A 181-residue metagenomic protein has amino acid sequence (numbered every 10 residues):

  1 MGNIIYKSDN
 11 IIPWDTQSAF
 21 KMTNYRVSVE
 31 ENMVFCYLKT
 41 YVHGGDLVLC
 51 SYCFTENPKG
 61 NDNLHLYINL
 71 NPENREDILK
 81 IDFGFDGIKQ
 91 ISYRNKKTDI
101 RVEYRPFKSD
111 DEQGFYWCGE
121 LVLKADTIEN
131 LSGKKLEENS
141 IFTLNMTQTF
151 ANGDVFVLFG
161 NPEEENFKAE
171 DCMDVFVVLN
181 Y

Functional and structural regions predicted by a protein language model:
M1-F20, Y67-G84, L131-Y181: Acidic/polar low-complexity flexible segments
Y25-V27, F35-K39, V102-E112: Beta-strand-rich interaction surfaces with strong enrichment in secreted/lumenal proteins
N32-V34, R75: Residues that act as N-cap/strand-start positions at coil-to-secondary-structure junctions
C36, G45-T55, W117-L123: Short, well-ordered beta-strand segments enriched in hydrophobic/aromatic residues
C53-T55, L70, A125, Q148: Short beta-strand segments enriched in hydrophobic/aromatic residues within well-folded beta-rich domains
E56-N61, E129-L136: A short beta-turn/strand-edge loop motif at beta-sheet boundaries
N57-G114: Extracellular/luminal beta-rich ligand-recognition and adhesion surfaces characterized by aromatic-Gly/Pro-enriched
D111-S132: Localized edge beta-strand/strand-to-loop motifs within extracellular or lumenal beta-rich domains
